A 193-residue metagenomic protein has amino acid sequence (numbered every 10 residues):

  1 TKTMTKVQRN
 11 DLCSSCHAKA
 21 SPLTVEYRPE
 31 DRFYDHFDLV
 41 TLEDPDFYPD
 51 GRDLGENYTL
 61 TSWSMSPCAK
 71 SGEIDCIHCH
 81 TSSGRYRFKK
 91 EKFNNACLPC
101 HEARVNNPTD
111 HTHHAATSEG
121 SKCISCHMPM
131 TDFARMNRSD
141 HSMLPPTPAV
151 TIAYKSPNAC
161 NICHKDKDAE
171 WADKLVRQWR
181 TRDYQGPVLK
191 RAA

Functional and structural regions predicted by a protein language model:
T1-A193: Primarily the internal scaffold of c-type cytochrome electron-transfer domains, especially repeated/multiheme c-type
